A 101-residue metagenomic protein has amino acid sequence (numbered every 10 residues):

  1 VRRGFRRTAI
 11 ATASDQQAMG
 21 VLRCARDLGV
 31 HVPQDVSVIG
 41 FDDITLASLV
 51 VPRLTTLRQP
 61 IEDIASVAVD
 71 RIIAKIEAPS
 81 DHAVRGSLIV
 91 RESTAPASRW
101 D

Functional and structural regions predicted by a protein language model:
V1-W100: Flexible loop/turn connectors
